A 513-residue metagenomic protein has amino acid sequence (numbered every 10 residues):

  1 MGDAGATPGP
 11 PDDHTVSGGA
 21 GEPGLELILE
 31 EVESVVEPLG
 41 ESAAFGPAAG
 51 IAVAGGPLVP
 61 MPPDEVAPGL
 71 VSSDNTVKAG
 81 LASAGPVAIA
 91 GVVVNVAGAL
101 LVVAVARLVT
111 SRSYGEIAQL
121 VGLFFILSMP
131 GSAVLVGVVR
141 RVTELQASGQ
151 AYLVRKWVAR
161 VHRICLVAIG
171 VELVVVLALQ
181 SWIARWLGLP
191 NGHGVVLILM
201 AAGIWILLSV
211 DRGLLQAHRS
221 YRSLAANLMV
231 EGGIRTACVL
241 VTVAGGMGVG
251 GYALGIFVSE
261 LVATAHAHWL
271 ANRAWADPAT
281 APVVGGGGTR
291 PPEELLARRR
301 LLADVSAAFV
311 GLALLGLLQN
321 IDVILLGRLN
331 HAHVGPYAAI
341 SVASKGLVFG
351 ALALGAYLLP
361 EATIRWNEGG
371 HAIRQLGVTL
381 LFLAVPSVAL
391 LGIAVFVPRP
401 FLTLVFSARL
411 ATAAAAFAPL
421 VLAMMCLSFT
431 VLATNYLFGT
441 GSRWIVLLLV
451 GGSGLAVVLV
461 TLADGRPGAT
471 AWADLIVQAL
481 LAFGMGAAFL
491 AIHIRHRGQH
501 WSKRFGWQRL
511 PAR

Functional and structural regions predicted by a protein language model:
M1-A97, A267-A271, G288-A308, A488-R513: N-terminal membrane topogenesis motif
F45, L58-D64, T76-V136, S306-L329: Signature of the first transmembrane helix
P62, A159-L187, A237, V241 (+4 more regions): Alpha-helical transmembrane segments of multi-pass membrane transport and lipid-handling proteins
A79-V94, G98, L120, S132-S181 (+2 more regions): Membrane-water interface segments that mark the loop-to-transmembrane alpha-helix transition
S111, Q180-I198, H331-V334, V395-M425: Interfacial segments at transmembrane-helix termini and the short loops linking adjacent helices
S132-S148, A217, I340, S344-E368 (+1 more regions): Helix-loop junctions and terminal segments of transmembrane helices in multi-pass membrane transport/translocation
G192-L197, A225-D277, G468-H493: Hydrophobic alpha-helical transmembrane segments
W205-A226, I364, L422-L448: Membrane-interface junctions at transmembrane-helix termini in multi-pass inner-membrane proteins
